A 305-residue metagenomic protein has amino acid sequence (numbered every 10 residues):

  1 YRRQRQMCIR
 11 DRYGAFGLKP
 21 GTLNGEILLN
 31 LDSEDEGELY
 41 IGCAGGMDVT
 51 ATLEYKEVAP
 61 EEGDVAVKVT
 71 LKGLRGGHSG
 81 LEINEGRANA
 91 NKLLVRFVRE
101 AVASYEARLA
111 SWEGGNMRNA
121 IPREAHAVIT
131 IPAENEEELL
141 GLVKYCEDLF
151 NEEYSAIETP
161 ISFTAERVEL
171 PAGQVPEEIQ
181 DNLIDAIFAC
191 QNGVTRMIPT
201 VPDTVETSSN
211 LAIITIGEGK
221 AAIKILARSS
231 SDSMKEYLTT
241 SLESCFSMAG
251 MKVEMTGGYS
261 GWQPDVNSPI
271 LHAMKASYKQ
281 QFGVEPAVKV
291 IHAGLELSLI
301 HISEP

Functional and structural regions predicted by a protein language model:
Y1-I9, H301-P305: Single conserved hydrophobic/aromatic residue that forms the stacking wall/gate of nucleotide- or nucleobase-binding
R2-R3, A90-L94, L238, I270 (+1 more regions): Catalytic-loop motifs flanking and including active-site residues across diverse enzymes
R3-Q6, L109-W112, M255: Beta-strand segments within the central parallel beta-sheet cores of soluble alpha/beta enzyme folds
R10-D11, E36, I291-E296: Short acidic loop-to-helix transition motifs that present clustered carboxylates
F16-R228: Midchain, well-structured core segments that form catalytic/ion-binding scaffolds
V102, F246, Y278-K279: A generic structural signal for well-ordered alpha-helical segments
E166-N210, T215-E218, D232-Y237, K252-S303: An extended, acidic, His-containing surface patch that forms the Zn2+-binding/catalytic region of metallohydrolases
K224-G250: C-terminal, non-catalytic macromolecule-binding modules
